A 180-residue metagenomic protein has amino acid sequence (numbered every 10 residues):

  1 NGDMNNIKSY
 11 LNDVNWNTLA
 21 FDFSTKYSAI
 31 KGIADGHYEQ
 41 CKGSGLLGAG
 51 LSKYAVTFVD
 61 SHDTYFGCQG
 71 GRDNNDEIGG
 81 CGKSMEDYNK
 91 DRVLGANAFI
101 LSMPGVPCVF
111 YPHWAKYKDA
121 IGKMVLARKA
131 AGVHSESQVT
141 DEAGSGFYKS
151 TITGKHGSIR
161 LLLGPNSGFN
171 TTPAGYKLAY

Functional and structural regions predicted by a protein language model:
N1-Y180: Active-site-proximal helices and loops of the catalytic beta/alpha 8
